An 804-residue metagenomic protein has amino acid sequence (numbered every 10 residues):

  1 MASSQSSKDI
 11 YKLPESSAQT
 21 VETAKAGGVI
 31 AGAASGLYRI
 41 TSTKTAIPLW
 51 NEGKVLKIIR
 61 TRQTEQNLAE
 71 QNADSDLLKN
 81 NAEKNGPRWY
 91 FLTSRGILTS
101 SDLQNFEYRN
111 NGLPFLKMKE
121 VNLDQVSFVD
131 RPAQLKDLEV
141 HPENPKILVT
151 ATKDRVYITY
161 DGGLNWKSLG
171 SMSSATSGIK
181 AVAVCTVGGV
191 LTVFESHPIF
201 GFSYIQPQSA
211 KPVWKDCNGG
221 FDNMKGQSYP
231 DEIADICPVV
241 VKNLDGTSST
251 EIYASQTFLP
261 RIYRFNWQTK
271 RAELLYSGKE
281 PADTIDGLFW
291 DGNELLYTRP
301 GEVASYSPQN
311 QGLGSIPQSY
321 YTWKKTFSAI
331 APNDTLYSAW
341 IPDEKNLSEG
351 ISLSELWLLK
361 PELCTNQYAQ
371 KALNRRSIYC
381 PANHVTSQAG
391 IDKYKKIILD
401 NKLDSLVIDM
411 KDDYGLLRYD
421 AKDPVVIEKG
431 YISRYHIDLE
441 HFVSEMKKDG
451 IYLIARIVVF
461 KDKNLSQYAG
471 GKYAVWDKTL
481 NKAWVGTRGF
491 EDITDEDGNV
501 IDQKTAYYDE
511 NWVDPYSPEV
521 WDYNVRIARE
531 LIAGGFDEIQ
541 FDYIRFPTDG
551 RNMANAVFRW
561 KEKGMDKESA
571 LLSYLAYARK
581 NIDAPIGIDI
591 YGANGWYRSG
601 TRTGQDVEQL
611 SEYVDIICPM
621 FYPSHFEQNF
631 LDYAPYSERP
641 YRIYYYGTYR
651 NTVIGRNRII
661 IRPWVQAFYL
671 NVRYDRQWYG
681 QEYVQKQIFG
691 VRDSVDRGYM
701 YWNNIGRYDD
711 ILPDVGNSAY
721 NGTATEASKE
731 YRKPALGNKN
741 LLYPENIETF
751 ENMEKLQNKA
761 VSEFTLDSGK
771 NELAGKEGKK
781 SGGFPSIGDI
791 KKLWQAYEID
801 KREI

Functional and structural regions predicted by a protein language model:
S7-K25, A34, L49-T64, G112-E143 (+4 more regions): Short coil-to-beta transitions that initiate beta-strands within beta-rich domains
I40, S100, T159-Y160, I205-P207 (+2 more regions): Conserved Ser/Thr-centered positions that define the repeating blades of beta-propeller domains
Y368-T386, F460-E530: Active-site-adjacent "subsite" loops/lids of carbohydrate-active enzymes
D392-G415, G534-E538: Catalytic domains of carbohydrate-active enzymes, especially glycoside hydrolases
L406, L531, D542, I617 (+1 more regions): Conserved, mostly hydrophobic/aromatic
Y414-I457, D549, A554-I582: Aromatic-lined substrate-binding rim segments of carbohydrate-active enzymes
R559-R673: Glycoside hydrolase catalytic-domain groove-lining segments
D615-H625, P640-Y641, I659-N746, G783-Y797: Substrate-binding cleft of secreted/luminal carbohydrate-active enzymes
